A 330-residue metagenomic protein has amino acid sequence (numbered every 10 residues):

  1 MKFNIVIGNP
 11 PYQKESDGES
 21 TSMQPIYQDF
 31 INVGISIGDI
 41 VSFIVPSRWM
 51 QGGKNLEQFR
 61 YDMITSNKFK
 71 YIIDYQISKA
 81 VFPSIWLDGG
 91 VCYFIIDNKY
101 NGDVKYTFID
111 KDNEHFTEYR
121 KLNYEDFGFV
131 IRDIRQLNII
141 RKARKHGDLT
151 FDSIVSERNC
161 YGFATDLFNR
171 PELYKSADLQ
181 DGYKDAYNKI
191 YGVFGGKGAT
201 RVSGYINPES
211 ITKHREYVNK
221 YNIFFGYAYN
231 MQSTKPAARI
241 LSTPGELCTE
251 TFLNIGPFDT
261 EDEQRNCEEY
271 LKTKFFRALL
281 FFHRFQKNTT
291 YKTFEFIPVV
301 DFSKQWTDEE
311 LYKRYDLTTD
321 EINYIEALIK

Functional and structural regions predicted by a protein language model:
K2-F3, F69: Local beta-strand N-terminus motif with an aromatic residue
V6-I7: Hydrophobic beta-strand segment of the Class I
P10: Conserved NAD(P)H cofactor-binding loop of Rossmann-fold oxidoreductase domains
Q13-K14, W49, G102, M231: Glycine-rich nucleotide phosphate-binding loop and flanking beta-alpha elements of Rossmann-like dinucleotide-binding
K14-A80, C92-I95, C267: Conserved Class I SAM-dependent methyltransferase catalytic core
S78-T251, I255-E321: C-terminal substrate-recognition regions of SAM-dependent nucleic acid methyltransferases
D320-K330: Short, amphipathic C-terminal "tail helix"
